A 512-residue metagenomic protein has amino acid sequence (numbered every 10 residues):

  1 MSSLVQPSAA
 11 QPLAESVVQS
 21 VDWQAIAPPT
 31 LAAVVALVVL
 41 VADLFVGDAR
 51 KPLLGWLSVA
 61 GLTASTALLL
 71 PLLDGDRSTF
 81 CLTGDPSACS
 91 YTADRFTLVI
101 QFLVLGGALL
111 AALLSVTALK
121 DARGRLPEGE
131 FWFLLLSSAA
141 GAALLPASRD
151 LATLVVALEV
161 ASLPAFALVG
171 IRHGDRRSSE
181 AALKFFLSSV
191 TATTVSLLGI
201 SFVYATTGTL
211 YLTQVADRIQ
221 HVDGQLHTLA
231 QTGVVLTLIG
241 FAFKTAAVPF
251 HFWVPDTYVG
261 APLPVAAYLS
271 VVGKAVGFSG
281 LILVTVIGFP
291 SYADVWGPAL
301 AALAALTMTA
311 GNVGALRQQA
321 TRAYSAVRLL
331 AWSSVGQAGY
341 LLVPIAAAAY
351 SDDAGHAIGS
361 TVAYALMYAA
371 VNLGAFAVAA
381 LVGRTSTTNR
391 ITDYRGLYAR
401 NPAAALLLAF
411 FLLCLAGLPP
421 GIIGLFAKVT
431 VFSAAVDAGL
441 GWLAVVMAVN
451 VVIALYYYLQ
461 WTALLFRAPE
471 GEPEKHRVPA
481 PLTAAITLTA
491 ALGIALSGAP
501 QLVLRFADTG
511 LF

Functional and structural regions predicted by a protein language model:
M1-F512: Alpha-helical transmembrane segments of multi-pass membrane proteins predominantly involved in bioenergetics
